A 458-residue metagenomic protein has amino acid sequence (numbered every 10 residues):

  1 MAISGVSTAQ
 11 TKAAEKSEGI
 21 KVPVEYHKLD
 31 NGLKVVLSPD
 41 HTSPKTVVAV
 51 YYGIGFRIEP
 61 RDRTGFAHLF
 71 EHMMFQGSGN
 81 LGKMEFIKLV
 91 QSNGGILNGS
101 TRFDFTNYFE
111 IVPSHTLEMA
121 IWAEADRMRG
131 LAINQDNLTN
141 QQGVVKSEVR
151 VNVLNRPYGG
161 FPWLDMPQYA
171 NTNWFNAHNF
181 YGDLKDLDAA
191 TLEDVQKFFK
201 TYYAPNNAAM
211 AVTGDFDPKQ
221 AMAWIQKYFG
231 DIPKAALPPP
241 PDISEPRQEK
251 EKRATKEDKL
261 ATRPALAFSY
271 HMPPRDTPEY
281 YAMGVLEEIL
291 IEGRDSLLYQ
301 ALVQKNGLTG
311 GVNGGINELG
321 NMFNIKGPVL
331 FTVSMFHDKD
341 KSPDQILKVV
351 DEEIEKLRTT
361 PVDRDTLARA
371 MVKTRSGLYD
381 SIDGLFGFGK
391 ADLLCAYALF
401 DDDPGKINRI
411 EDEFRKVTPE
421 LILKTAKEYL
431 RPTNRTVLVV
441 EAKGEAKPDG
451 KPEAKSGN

Functional and structural regions predicted by a protein language model:
S7-A13: Boundary at the C-terminal end of the N-terminal hydrophobic targeting segment
S17-S43: N- or domain-start disorder-to-order transition segments that initiate the globular core
V36-S38, S43-R61, G65-L69, K83-M128 (+6 more regions): M16 family metallopeptidases and their MPP-like homologs
F66-M74, L286: Active-site His/Glu-centered metal-binding helix of metallohydrolases
Q76-G79, M128-N137, T359-V362: Short, polar/flexible loop-turn hinges at active-site or ligand-entry regions and domain interfaces
Q142-G143, V151, L192-Y228, T433-R435: Non-catalytic, conformational "gating/processing" segments within enzyme and secreted inhibitor domains
Q168, L237-L297, A301: His/Glu-based metal-binding/catalytic segments typifying zinc-dependent metallopeptidases
